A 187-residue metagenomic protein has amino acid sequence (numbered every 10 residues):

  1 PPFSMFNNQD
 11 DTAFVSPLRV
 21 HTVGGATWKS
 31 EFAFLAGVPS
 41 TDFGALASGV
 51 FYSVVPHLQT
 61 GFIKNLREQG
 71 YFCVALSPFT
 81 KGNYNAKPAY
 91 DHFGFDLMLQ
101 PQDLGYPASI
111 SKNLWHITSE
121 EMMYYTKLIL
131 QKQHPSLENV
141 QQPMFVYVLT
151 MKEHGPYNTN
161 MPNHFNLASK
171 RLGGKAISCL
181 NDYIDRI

Functional and structural regions predicted by a protein language model:
P1-I187: Solvent-exposed soluble domains appended to multi-pass membrane proteins
